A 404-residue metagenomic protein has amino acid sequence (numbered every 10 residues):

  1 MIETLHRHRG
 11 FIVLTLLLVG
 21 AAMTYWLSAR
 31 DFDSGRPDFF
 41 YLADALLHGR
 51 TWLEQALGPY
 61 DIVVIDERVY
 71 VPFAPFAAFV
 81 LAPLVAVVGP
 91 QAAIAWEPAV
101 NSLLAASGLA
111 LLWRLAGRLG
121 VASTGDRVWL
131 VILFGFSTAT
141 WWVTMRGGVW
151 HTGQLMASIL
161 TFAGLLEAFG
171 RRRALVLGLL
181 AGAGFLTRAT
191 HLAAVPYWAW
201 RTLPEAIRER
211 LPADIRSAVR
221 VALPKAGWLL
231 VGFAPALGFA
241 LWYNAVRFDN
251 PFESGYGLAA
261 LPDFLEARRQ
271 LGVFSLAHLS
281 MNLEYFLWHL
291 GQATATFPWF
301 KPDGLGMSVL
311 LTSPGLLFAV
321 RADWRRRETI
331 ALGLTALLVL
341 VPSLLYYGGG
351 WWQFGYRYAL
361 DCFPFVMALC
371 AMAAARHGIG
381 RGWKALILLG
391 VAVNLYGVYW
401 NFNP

Functional and structural regions predicted by a protein language model:
M1-P404: Membrane-proximal envelope and lipid/glycan-remodeling enzymes
